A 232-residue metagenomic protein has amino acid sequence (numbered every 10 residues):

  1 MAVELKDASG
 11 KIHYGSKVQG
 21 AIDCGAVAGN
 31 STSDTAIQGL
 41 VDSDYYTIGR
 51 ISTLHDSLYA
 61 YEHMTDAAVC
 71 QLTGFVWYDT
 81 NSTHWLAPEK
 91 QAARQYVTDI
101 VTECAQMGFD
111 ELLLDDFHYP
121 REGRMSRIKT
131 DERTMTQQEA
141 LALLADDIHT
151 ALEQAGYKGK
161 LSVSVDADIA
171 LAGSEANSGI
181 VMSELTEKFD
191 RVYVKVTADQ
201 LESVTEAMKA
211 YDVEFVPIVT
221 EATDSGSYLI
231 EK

Functional and structural regions predicted by a protein language model:
M1-K11, E103-L113, E184-Y193: Catalytic domains of carbohydrate-active enzymes, especially glycoside hydrolases
A2-N30: Aromatic-lined carbohydrate-binding/catalytic grooves of carbohydrate-active enzymes
I22-Y46, A140-L143: Aromatic- and glycine-enriched glycan-recognition loops and surfaces that form the carbohydrate-binding subsites
G39, W85-D116, S183-E184: An active-site-proximal structural segment forming one wall of the substrate-binding cleft that immediately precedes
Y46-D56, L113-L114, Q137-G179, K195-T197 (+1 more regions): Aromatic-lined carbohydrate-recognition surfaces of secreted/lumenal glycan-active proteins
L54-T102: Active-site-adjacent "subsite" loops/lids of carbohydrate-active enzymes
S57, H63-T65, D110-E139: Active-site-proximal loop/short-helix segments that contain or immediately flank catalytic acid/base residue(s)
S183-E184, K188-K232: Substrate-binding cleft of secreted/luminal carbohydrate-active enzymes
